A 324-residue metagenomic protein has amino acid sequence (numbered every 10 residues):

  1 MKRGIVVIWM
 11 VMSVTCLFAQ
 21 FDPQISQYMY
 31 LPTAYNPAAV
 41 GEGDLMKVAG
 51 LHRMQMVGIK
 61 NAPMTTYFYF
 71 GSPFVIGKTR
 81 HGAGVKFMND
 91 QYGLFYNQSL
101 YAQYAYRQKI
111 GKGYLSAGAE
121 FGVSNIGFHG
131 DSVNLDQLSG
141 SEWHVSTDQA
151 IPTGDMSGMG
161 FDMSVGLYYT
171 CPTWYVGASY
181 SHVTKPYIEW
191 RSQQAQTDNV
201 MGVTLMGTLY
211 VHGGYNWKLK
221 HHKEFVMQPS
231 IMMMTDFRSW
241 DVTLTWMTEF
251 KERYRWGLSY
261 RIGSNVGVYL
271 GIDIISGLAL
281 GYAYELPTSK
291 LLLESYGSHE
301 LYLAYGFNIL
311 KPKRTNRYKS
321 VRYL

Functional and structural regions predicted by a protein language model:
M1-G4, I110: Positively charged n-region of N-terminal signal peptides that target proteins for export
G4-T15: Sec-dependent N-terminal signal peptides
Q20-L324: Subset of outer-membrane beta-barrel
